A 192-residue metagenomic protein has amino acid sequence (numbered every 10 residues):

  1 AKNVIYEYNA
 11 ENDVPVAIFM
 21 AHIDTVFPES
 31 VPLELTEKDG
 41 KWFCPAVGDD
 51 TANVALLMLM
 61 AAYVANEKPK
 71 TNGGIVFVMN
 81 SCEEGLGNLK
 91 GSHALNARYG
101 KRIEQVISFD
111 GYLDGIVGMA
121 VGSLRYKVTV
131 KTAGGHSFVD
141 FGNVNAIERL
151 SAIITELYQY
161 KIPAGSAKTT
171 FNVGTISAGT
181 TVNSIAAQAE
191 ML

Functional and structural regions predicted by a protein language model:
A1-F43, Y63-N66: Acidic/His- and Gly-rich active-site-bordering loop/insert found across diverse amide/peptide-bond hydrolases
A21-V26, G111-D114, V121-S123, I176-G179: Short glycine-enriched loops at secondary-structure junctions
D24-E37, I103, G118-T129: Acidic-glycine-rich active-site phosphate/pyrophosphate-binding loop
D39-G48, G134-S137, G179-T180: A short glycine/serine-rich beta->alpha loop
K41-W42, A46-R125: Acidic/histidine-rich catalytic neighborhood of metal-dependent amide-processing enzymes
P45-A52, F138-A146: Short alpha-helix boundary/capping segments
V130, S184-Q188: Short, flexible turn/loop "capping" segments at secondary-structure junctions
D140-I185: Acidic-enriched catalytic cores of C-N bond-cleaving enzymes acting on peptides and small amides
